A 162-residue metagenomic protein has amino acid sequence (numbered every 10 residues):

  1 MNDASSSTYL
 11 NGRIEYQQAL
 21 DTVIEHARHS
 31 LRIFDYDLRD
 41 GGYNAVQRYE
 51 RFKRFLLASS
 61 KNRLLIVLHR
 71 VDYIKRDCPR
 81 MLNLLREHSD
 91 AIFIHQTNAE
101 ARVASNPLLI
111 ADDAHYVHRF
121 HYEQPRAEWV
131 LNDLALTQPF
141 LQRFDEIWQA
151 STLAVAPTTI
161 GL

Functional and structural regions predicted by a protein language model:
M1-R32, Y36-L162: PLD/PLD-like phosphodiesterase catalytic module centered on the HKD motif
